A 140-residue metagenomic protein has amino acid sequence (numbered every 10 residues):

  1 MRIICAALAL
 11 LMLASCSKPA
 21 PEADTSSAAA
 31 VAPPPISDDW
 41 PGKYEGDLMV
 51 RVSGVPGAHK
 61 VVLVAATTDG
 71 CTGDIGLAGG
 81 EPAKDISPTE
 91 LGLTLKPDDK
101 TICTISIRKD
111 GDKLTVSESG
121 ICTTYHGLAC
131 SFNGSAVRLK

Functional and structural regions predicted by a protein language model:
M1-A14: Sec-dependent bacterial lipoprotein signal peptides
A9-L10, V64, K96, T115 (+1 more regions): Residue-level signal for mature regions of secreted extracellular proteins and peptides
C16-D24: Bacterial lipoprotein signal-peptidase II cleavage site
A32-I105, S135: Central antiparallel beta-sheet cores of small beta-barrel/beta-sandwich binding domains
I107, L114-A129: Short, exposed beta-strand-loop hairpins at the edges of beta-sheets in extracellular/periplasmic proteins
S131-L139: Short, low-complexity, Pro/Ser/Thr/Gly-rich segments in the mature regions of secreted, periplasmic
